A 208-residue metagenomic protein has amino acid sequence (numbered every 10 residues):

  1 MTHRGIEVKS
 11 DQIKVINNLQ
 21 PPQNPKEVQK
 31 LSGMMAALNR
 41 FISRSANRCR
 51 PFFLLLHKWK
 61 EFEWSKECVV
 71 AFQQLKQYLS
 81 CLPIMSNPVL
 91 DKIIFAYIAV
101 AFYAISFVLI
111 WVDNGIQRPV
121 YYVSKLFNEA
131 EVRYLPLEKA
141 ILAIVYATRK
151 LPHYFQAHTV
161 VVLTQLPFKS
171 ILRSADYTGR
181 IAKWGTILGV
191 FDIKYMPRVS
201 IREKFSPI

Functional and structural regions predicted by a protein language model:
M1-I208: Acidic, metal-ion-coordinating active-site neighborhood of RNase H-like domains and the RT-RNase H "connection"/linker
